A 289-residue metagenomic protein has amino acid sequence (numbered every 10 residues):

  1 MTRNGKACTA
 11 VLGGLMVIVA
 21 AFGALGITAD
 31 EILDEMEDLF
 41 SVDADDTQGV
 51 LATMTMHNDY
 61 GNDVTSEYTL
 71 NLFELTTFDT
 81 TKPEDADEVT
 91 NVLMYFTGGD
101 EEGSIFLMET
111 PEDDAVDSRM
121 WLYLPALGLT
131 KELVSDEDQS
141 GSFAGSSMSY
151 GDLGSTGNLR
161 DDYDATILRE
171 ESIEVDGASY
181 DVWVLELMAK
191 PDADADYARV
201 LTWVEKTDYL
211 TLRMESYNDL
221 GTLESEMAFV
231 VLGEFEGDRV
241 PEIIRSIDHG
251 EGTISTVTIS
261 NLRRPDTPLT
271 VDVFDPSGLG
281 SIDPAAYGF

Functional and structural regions predicted by a protein language model:
T2-L12: Bacterial N-terminal signal peptides that target proteins for export
A10-A20: Bacterial N-terminal signal peptides
L25-D46, T53, Y60-N62, T110-A198 (+1 more regions): Flexible, processing/modification-adjacent segments and terminal tails in exported/periplasmic/extracellular proteins
E37, L70-K82, A228-E234: Extended lipid/amphipathic-ligand handling interfaces
F40-Q48, D85-D87, E236-D238: Edge/loop elements at the starts and ends of beta-strands within beta-rich repeat scaffolds
V50-T81: N-terminal, post-signal-peptide region of Sec/Tat-exported proteins
E74-E112: Functional cores of ribonucleases/endoribonucleases
T97, R119-Y123, L129-S135, S140-T156 (+1 more regions): Gly/Pro-enriched, hydrophobic low-complexity segments that function as extracytoplasmic propeptides/linkers
